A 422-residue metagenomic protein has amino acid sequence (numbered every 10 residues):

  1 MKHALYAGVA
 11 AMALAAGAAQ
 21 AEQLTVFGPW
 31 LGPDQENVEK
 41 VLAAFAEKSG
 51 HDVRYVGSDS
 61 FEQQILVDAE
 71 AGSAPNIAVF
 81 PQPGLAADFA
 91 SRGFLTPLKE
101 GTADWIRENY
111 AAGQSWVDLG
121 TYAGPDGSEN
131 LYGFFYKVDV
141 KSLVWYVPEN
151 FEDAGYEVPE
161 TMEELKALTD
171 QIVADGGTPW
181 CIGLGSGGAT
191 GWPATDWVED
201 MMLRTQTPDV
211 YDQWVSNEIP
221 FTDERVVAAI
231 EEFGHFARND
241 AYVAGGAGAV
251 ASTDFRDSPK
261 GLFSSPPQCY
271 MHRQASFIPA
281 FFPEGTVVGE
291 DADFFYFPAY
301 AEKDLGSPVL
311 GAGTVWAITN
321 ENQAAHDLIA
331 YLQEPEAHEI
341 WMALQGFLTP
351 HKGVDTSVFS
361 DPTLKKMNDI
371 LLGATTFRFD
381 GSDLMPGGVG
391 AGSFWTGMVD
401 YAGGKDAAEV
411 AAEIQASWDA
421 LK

Functional and structural regions predicted by a protein language model:
E22, A43, K48, A71 (+3 more regions): Extracytoplasmic/periplasmic substrate-recognition and gating elements
E22-A86, K166, D254-R256: Early extracytoplasmic/lumenal segment of secretory-pathway proteins
Q23, A43-A46, E152, G176 (+1 more regions): Conserved C-terminal helix/tail region of periplasmic/extracytoplasmic solute-binding proteins
A86-S142, P193: Hinge/lid segment of periplasmic solute-binding proteins
K99-Q114, L184, G188, L203-A228 (+2 more regions): Short, solvent-exposed loop/beta-turn-alpha elements that line the ligand-binding surface or hinge of extracytoplasmic
S115-W116, F295, M342-S393: Long, aromatic- and glycine/proline-rich binding clefts that accommodate carbohydrate-like moieties
A123-G124, S128-Y136, S142, K166-I219: Extracytoplasmic/periplasmic solute-binding protein
T169, V215-V250: Glycine-centered hinge/linker elements that transmit conformational signals in sensory and ligand-binding systems
